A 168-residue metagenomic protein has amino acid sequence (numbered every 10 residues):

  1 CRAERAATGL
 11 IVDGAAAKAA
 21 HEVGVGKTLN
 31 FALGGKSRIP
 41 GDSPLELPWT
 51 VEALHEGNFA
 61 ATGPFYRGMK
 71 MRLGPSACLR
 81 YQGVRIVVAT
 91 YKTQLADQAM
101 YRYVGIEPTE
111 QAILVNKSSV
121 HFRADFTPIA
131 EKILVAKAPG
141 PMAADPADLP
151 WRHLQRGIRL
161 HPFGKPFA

Functional and structural regions predicted by a protein language model:
C1-G83, V87-Y91: Hard-cation-handling environments
F59-A168: Extended hydrophobic packing segments that form well-structured cores
